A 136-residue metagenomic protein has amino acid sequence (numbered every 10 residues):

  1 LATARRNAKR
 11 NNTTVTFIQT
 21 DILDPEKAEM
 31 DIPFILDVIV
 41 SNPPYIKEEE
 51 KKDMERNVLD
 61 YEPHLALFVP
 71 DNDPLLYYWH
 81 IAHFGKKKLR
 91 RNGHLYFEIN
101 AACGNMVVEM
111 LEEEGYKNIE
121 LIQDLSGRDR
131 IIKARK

Functional and structural regions predicted by a protein language model:
L1-D53: Conserved SAM/SAH cofactor-binding pocket of Class I
T14, V38, E50, L59-D60 (+3 more regions): Short, functionally important structural connectors and interaction interfaces within domains
T16-I18, L65, E120: Structural signal for short hydrophobic segments within the conserved structured cores of catalytic domains across
N42, V58, I81: Conserved RecA-like P-loop NTPase ATPase core
N42, Y61, E98: Alpha/beta-hydrolase-fold catalytic nucleophile elbow
Y45-L76: Mobile active-site "lid"/loop adjacent to the S-adenosyl-L-methionine
D71-R135: Conserved Class I SAM-dependent methyltransferase catalytic core
